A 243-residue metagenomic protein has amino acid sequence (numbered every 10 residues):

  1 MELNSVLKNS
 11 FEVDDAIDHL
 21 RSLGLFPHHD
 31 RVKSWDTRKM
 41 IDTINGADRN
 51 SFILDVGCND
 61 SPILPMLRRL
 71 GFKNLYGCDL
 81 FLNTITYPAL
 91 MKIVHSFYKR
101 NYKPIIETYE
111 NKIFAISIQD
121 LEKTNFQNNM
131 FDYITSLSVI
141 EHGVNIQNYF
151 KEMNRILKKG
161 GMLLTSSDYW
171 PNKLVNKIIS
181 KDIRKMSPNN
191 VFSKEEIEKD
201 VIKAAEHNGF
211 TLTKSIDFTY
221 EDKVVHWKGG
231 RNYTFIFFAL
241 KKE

Functional and structural regions predicted by a protein language model:
E2-A47: Class I SAM-dependent methyltransferase Rossmann-like catalytic core, especially the SAM/SAH-binding loop
L54, S61-K123: Class I SAM-dependent methyltransferase SAM/SAH-binding core
Q119-I134: A short acidic, Gly/Pro-enriched loop at the edge of an enzyme's catalytic core that lines a small-molecule cofactor
D132-V144: A short SAM/SAH-binding and catalytic strip from SAM-dependent methyltransferases
Q147-M162: A short glycine-rich, Lys/Arg-flanked "PGG" loop and its adjoining helix->strand segment in the class I
L164-E195: Conserved class I S-adenosyl-L-methionine
P188-S215: Short alpha-helix
N208-F210, K214-E243: Core SAM-dependent methyltransferase catalytic element
